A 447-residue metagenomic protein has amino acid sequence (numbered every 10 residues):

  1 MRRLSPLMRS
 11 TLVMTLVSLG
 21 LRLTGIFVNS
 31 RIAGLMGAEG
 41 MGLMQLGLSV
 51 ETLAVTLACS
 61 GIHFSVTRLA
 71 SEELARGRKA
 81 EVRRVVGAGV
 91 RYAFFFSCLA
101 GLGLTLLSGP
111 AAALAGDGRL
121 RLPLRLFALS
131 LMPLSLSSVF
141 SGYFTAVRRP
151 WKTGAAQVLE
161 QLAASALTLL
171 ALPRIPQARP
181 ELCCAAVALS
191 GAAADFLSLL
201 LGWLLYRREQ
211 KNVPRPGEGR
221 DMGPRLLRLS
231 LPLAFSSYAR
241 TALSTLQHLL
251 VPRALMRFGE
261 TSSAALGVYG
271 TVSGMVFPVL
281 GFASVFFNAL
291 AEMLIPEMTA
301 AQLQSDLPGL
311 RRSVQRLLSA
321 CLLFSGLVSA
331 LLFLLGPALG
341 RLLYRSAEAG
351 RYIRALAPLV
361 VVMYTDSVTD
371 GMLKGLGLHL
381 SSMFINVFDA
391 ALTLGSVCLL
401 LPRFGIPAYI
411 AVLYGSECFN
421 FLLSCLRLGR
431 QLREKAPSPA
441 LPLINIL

Functional and structural regions predicted by a protein language model:
M1-T24, A80, R84, R220-R240 (+3 more regions): N-terminal membrane topogenesis motif
P6-F64, G101, T105, S130 (+1 more regions): Signature of the first transmembrane helix
I32-L53, C184-A185, P224-L229, L233 (+2 more regions): Interfacial/gating helices of multi-pass transporter permease domains
S60-A75, F277-Q304: Helix-loop junctions and terminal segments of transmembrane helices in multi-pass membrane transport/translocation
F64-G109, L122, S135, P308-V328: Membrane-water interface segments that mark the loop-to-transmembrane alpha-helix transition
L99-G116, R121, I175, L327-S346 (+1 more regions): Short membrane-interface helical motifs at transmembrane helix boundaries in multi-pass membrane transporters
P133-A156, P358-F388: Membrane-interface junctions at transmembrane-helix termini in multi-pass inner-membrane proteins
A155-L170, A178-R208, D389-L392, I406-R430: Hydrophobic alpha-helical transmembrane segments
